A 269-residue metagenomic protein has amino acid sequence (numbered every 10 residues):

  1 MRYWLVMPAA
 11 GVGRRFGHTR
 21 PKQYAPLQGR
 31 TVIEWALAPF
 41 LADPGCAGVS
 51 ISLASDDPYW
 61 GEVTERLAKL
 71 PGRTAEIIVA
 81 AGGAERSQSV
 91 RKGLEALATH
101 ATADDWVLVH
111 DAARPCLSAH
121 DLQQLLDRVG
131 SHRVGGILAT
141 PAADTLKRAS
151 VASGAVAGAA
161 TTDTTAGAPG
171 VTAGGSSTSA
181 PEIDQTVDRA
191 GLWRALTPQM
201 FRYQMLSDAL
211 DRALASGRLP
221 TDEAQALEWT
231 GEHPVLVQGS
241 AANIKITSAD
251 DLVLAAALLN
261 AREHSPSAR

Functional and structural regions predicted by a protein language model:
M1-P58: N-terminal glycine-rich phosphate-binding loop and ensuing alpha1 helix
M1-W4, A10, A155, A159 (+4 more regions): SAM-dependent methyltransferases
M7, I33, G93, H110-D111 (+3 more regions): Residue-level signal for inorganic ion chemistry
P26, C116, M200, K245-I246: Short aromatic/basic micro-patch
E34-D104, S216: Conserved N-terminal catalytic core of the sugar/cofactor nucleotidyltransferase
V107: Short aromatic/hydrophobic "clamp" motif used to bind/position activated sugar donors
L117-V237, R269: Conserved core of the sugar-phosphate nucleotidyltransferase
P234-Q238, I244-T247: Conserved active-site beta-strand element of glycosyltransferases/polysaccharide synthases
